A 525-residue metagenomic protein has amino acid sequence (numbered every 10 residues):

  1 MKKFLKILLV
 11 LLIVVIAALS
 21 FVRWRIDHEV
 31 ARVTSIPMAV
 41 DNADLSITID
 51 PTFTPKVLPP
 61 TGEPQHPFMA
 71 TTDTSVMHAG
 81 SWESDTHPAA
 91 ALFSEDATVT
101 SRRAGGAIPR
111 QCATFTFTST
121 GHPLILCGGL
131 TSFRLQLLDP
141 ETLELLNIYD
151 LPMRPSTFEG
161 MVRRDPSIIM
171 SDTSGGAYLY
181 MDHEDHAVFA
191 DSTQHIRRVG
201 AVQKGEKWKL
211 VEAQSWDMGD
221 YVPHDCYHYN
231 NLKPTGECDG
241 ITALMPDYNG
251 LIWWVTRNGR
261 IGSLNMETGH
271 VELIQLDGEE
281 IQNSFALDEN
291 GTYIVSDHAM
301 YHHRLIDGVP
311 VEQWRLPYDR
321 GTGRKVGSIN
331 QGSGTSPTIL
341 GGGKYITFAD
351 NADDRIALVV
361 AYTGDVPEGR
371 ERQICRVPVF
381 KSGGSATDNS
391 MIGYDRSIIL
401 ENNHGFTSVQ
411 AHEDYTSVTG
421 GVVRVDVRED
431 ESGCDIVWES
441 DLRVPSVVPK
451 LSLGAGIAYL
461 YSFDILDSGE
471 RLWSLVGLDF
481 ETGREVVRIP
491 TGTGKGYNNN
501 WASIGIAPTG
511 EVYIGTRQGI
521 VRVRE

Functional and structural regions predicted by a protein language model:
K2-G160, S174-G175, E184-H186, E525: Sequence/structural signature of beta-propeller modules and their immediately flanking N-terminal secretory/stalk
L92-T100, I148-M170, K209-G236, G278 (+4 more regions): Surface-exposed loop and turn segments in beta-propeller and other repeat-based domains that flank or scaffold
A107-T116, P155-Y180, V222-M245, G278-E289 (+4 more regions): Repeated scaffold domains used in trafficking and secretory/extracellular systems, primarily beta-propellers
P123-L126, H186-A190, L251-V255, G291-I294 (+5 more regions): Conserved beta-propeller blade signature
L130-D139, T193-K204, N258-N265, H298-R304 (+4 more regions): Structural motif
S284-G384: Long, internal scaffold/assembly segments composed of regular secondary structure
K344-D350, D388-G494: Loop/turn-rich, solvent-exposed surfaces of beta-rich toroidal or solenoidal domains
N498-E525: Blade-level signature of beta-propeller repeat domains, shared across WD40, Kelch, NHL, RCC1 and BNR/Asp-box propellers
